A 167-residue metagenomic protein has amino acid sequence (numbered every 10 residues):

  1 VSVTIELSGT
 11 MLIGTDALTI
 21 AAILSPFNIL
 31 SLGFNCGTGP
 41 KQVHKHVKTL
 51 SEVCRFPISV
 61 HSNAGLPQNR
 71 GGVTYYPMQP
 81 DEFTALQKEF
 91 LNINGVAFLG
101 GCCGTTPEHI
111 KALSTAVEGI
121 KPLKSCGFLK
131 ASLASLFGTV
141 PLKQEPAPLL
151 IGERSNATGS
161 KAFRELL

Functional and structural regions predicted by a protein language model:
V1-L167: Domain-level signal for soluble alpha/beta catalytic cores
